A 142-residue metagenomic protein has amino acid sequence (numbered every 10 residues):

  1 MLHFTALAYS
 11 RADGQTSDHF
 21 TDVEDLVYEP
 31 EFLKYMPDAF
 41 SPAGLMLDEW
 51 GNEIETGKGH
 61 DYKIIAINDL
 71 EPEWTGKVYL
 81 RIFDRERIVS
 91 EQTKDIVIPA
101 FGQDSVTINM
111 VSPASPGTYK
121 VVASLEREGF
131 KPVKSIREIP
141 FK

Functional and structural regions predicted by a protein language model:
M1-K142: Carbohydrate-binding surfaces of carbohydrate-active enzymes
